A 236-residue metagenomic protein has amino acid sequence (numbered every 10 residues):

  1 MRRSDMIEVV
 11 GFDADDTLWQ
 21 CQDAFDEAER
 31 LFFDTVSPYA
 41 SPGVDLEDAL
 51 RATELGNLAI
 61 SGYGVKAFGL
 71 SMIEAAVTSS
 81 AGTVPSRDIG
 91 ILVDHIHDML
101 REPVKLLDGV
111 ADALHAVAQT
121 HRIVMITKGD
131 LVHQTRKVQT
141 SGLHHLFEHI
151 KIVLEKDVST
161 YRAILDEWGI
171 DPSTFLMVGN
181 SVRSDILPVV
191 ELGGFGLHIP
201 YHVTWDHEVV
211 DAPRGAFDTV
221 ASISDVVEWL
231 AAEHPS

Functional and structural regions predicted by a protein language model:
M1-E8, R87, A111, H115 (+3 more regions): Asp-based, Mg2+/Mn2+-dependent phosphohydrolase catalytic module
R2-A49: Active-site neighborhood of HAD-like aspartate-dependent phosphohydrolases
D26-D34, G69, I73, L131: An amphipathic alpha-helix signature
A28-F33, L50, E54, L92-H97 (+2 more regions): Hydrophobic alpha-helical core bundles mediating ligand binding, dimerization, or RNAP-core interactions
S37-T53, A81-L92, L146-H149: Short, surface-exposed acidic
T53-D98: A metal-dependent, Asp-based hydrolase signature
T127: Conserved phosphate-coupling serine/threonine residues in phosphotransfer and NTP-handling enzymes
